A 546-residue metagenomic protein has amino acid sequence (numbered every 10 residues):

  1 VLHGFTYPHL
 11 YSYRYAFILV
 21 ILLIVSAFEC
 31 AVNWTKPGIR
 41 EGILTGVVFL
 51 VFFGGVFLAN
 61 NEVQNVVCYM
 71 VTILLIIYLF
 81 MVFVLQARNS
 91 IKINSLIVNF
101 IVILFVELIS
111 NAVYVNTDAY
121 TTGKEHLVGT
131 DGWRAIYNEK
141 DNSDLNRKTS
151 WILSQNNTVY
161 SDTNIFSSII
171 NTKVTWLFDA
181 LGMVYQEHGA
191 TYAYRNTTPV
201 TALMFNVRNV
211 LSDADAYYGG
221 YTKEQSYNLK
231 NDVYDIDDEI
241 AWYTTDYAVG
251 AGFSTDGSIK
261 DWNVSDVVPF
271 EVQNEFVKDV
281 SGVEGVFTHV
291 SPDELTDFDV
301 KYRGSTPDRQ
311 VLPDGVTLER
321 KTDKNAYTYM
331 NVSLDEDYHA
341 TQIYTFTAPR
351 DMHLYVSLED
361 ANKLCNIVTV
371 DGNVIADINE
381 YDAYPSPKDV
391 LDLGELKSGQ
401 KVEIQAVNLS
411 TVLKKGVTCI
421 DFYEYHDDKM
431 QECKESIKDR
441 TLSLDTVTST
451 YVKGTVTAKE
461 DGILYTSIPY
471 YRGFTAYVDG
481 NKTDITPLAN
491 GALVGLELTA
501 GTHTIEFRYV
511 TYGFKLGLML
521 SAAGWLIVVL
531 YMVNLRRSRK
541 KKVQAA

Functional and structural regions predicted by a protein language model:
V1, T6, L10-G129, A500-A546: Contiguous transmembrane helix-bundle modules in multi-pass membrane proteins
G4-Y7, P199-L203, V207-V210: Segments forming glycine/polar-rich beta-alpha architectures that bind adenosine-containing cofactors
V98-I103, N146-S150, R208-N209, E239-W242 (+3 more regions): Beta-sheet entry/capping signal
I103-T122, E139-F205, V249, T255-D256 (+6 more regions): Extracytoplasmic/lumenal acceptor-recognition loop(s) of multi-pass membrane glycoenzymes
L108-A135, E380-P385, D428-K438: Membrane-proximal, lumen/periplasm-facing interface regions of secretory-pathway glyco- and lipid-modifying enzymes
F205-V272, N373: Aromatic/acidic, Gly/Pro-rich catalytic loop(s) in extracytoplasmic/lumenal soluble domains of multi-pass membrane
T255-G315: Extracellular carbohydrate-recognition regions
Y302-A546: Active-site-proximal, structured, solvent-exposed surfaces of multi-pass membrane proteins that position macromolecular
